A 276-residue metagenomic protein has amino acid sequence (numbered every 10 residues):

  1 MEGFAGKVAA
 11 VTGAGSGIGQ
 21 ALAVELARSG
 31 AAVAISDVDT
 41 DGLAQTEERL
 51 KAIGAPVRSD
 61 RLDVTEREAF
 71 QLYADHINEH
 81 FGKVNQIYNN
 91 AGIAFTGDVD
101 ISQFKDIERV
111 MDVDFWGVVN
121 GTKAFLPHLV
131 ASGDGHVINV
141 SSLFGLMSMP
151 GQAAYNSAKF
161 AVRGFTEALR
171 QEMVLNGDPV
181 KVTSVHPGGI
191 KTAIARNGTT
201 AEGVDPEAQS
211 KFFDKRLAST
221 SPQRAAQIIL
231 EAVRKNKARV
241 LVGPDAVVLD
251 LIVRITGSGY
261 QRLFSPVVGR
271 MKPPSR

Functional and structural regions predicted by a protein language model:
A5, I53-P56, H76-I87, F95: A glycine-rich helix->loop->beta "capping" turn within Rossmann-like NAD(P)(H)-dependent oxidoreductase domains
V8, G15-G17: Conserved glycine-rich cofactor-binding loop
T40-D41, D60-L72, F104: The beta1-alpha1 cofactor-binding region of Rossmann-like NAD(H)/NADP(H)-dependent oxidoreductases
D98-V99, Q103-E108: Substrate-binding pocket helix/loop in short-chain dehydrogenase/reductase
T122, A158: Active-site helix of classical SDR
S142: Residue(s) in the substrate-gating loop at a strand-loop-helix junction that position the organic substrate next
V174-P244: SDR active-site lid
